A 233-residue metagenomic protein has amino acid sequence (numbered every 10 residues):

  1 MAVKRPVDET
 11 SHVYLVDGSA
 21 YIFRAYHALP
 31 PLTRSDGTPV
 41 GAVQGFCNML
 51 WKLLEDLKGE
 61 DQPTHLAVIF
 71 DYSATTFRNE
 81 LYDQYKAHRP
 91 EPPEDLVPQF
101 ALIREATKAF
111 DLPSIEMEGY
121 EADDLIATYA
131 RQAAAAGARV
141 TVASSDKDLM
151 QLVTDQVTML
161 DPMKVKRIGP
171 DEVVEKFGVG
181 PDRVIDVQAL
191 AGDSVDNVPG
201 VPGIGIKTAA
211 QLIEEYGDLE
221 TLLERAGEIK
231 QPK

Functional and structural regions predicted by a protein language model:
A2-A143, K147-G169: Noncatalytic, basic helical substrate-engagement surface that gates or grips nucleic-acid strands
P6-D8, R167, P181, A189 (+1 more regions): Hydrophobic alpha-helical segments and their boundary regions
L50, D171, E175-K176, I229-K233: Charge-dense polyanion-binding interfaces
E105, E175, E224: Replace "anionic and nucleotidyl ligands
F110, D171, E175-V179, I213: Metal-dependent DNA phosphodiester-chemistry modules and their immediately adjacent helices/loops in DNA-processing
T158, G180-R183, A191-K233: Accessory alpha-helical DNA-binding modules that contact the DNA backbone or grooves
D186: Conserved active-site carboxylates
